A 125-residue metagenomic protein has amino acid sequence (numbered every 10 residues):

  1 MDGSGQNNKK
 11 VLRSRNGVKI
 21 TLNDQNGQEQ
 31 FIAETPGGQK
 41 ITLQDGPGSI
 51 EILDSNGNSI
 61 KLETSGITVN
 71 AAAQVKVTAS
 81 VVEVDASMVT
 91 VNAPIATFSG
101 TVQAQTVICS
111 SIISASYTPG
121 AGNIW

Functional and structural regions predicted by a protein language model:
M1-T78: Hydrophobic packing positions characteristic of elongated beta-solenoid/beta-helix-type spike/fiber shafts
T68, A72-W125: Intrinsic-disorder/coil detector with helix-boundary
